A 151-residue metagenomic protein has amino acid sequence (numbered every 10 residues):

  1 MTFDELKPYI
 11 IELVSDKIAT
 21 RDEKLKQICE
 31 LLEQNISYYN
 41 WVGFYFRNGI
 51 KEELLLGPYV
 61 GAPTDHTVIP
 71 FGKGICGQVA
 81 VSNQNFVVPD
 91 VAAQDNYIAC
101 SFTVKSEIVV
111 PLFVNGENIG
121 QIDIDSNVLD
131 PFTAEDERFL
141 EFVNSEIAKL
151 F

Functional and structural regions predicted by a protein language model:
M1-Y59, P63: Intrinsically disordered, low-complexity terminal regulatory regions
F3, I11-V14, S126-F151: Juxtadomain coupling helices with adjacent low-complexity linkers
W41, V109, Q121: Short hydrophobic/aromatic beta-strand element in the GNAT-like acyltransferase core that lines or flanks the acyl-donor
V42, V88, K149: A domain-level signal for the structural core that forms small-molecule/cofactor-binding pockets and catalytic centers
R47-A99: Regulatory sensory and allosteric helical modules in signal-transduction proteins and certain transcription factors
S106-F113: A short, aliphatic-rich beta-strand micro-motif
F113-S126: Sensory-domain boundary capping and coupling elements
